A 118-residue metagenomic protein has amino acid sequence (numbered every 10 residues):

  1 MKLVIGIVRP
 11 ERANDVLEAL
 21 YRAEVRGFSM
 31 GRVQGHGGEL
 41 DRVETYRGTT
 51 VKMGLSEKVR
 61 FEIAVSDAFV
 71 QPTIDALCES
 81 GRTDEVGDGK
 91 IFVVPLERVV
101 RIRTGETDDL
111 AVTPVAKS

Functional and structural regions predicted by a protein language model:
M1-S118: Positively charged, small/polar-rich N-terminal and surface patches that mediate targeting and assembly and bind
